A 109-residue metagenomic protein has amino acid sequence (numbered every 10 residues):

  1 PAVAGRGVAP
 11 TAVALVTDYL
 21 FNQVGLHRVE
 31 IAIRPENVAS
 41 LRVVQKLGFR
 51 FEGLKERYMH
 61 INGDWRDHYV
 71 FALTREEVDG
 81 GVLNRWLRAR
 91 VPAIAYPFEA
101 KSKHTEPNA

Functional and structural regions predicted by a protein language model:
P1-A109: Acyl-donor (CoA/ACP) binding surface of acyl/acetyltransferases
